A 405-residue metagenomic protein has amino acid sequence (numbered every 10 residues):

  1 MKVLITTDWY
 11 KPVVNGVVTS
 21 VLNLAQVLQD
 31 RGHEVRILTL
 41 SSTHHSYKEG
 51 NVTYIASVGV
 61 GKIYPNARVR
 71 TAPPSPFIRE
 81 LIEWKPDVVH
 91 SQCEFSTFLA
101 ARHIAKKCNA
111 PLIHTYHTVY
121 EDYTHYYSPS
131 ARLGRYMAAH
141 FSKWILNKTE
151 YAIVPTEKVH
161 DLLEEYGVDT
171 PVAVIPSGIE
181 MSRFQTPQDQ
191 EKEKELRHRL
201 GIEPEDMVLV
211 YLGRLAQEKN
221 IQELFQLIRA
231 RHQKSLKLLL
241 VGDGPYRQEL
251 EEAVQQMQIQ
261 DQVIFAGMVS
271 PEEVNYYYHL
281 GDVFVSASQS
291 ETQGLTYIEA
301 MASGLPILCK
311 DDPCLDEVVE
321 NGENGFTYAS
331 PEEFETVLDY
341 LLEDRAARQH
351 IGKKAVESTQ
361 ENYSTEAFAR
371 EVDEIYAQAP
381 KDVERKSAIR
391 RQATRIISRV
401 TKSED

Functional and structural regions predicted by a protein language model:
M1-A56, Q392-D405: N-terminal subdomain of nucleotide-sugar transferases
T39, T53-A56, R135, A139-E191: Donor nucleotide-sugar binding/catalytic pocket of nucleotide-sugar-dependent glycosyltransferases
L146, M268-V269, Y276-G281: Short alpha-helical donor nucleotide-sugar binding micro-motif in glycosyltransferases
R197, E203-K219, F225-I228: Conserved donor-binding/catalytic core segment of Leloir-type glycosyltransferases
E249-V269: Nucleotide-activated donor-binding/catalytic signature segment of Leloir-type glycosyltransferases, i.e., the conserved
Q289: Aromatic "clamp/platform" in nucleotide-sugar-dependent glycosyltransferases that forms part of the donor/acceptor
P306-C309, T327: Short hydrophobic beta-strand element within catalytic cores of glycosyltransferases and related nucleotide-activated
E320-G322, F326-E332, Y340-A346: Conserved acidic donor-binding segment of nucleotide-sugar-dependent glycosyltransferases
